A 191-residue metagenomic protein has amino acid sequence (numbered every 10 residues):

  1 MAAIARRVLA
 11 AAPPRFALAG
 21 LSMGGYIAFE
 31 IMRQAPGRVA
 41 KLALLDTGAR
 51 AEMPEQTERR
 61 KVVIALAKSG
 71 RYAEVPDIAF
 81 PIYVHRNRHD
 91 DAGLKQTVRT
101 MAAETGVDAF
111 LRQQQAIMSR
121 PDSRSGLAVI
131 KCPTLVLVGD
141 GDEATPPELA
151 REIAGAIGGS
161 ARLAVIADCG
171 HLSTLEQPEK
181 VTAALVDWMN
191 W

Functional and structural regions predicted by a protein language model:
M1, R33-D77, P81: Flexible "cap/lid" loop of the alpha/beta hydrolase fold
M1-A19, G25, E30-A35, A183-D187: Active-site loop/oxyanion-hole signature of alpha/beta-hydrolase fold enzymes
A2, A11, D77, K95-Q96 (+1 more regions): Short, surface-exposed alpha-helical segments at coil->helix boundaries
E52-E55, G70-V129: Conserved alpha/beta-hydrolase catalytic His-Asp/Glu region
I130, V136-V138, D142: Short beta-strand/loop motif that positions the catalytic acidic residue of the alpha/beta-hydrolase fold
C132, P146-G155: Short alpha-helix in the alpha/beta-hydrolase fold that links the catalytic acid
D140-E143, D168-G170: Acidic beta-to-alpha connecting loop that harbors the catalytic carboxylate
G159-W191: Catalytic active-site module of serine/aspartate enzymes centered on a nucleophile-bearing elbow/loop
